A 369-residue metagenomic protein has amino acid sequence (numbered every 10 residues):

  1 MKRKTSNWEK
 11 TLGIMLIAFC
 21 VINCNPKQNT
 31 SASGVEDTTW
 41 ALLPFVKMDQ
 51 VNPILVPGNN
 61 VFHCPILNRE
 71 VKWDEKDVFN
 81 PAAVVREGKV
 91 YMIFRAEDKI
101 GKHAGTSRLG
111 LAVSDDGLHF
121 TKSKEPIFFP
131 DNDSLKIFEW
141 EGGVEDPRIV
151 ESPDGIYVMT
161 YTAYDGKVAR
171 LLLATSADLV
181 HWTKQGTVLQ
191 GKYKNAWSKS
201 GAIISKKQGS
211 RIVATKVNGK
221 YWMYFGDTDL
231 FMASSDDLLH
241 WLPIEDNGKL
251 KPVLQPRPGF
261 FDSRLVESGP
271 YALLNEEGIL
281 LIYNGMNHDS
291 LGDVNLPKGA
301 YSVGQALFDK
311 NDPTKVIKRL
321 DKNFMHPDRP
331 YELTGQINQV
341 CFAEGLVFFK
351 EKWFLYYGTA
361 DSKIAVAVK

Functional and structural regions predicted by a protein language model:
M1-S33: Bacterial Sec-dependent N-terminal signal peptides
C24-N80, V84-G142, V150-R264, L273-Q336 (+1 more regions): Beta-rich carbohydrate-recognition and catalytic domains
D262-S268, Q339-F342: Donor nucleotide-activated moiety binding/catalytic core segment of transferases that use nucleotide-activated donors
Y331-L333, C341-E344: Short glycine-rich, acidic/polar surface loops and turns
V347: Glycine-rich phosphate/diphosphate-binding loops that line cofactor/substrate pockets in enzymes
